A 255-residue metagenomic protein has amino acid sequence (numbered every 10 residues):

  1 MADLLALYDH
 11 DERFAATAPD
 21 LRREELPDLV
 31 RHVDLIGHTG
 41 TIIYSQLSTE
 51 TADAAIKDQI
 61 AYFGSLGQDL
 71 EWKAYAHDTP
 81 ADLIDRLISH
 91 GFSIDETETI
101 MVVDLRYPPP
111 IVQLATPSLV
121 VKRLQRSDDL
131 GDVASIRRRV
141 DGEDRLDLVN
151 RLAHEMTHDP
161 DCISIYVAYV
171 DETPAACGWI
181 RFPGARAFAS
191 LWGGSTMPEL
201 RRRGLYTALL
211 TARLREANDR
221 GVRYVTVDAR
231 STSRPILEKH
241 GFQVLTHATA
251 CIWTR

Functional and structural regions predicted by a protein language model:
M1-D11, Y44-E50, E98-I100, Y107-M156 (+2 more regions): Short amphipathic alpha-helix that is part of the acyltransferase structural core
M1-L66, T79, N150: N-terminal charged segments
R22-L26, D82-S93, S164-A176: Conserved beta-hairpin
V33-I43, D95, F182-L191, R201: A conserved beta-turn-beta hairpin within the catalytic core of GNAT-like acetyltransferases that forms part
E50-D129, V227, S233, T249-W253: Acyl-donor-binding surface of acyltransferase catalytic domains
A52-I60, G193-P198, R202-R215, D219 (+2 more regions): Conserved acetyl-CoA-binding loop-helix of GNAT-fold acetyltransferases
D144-E199: A conserved beta-strand-loop-helix scaffold within acyl/acetyltransferase catalytic domains
